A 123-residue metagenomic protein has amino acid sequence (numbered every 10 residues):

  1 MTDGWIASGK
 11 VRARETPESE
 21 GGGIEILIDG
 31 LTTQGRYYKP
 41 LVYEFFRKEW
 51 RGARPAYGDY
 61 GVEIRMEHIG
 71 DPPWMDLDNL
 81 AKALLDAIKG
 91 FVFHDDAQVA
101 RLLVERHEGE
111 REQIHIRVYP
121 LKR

Functional and structural regions predicted by a protein language model:
M1-R123: Acidic, proline/glycine-enriched N-terminal capping motif
